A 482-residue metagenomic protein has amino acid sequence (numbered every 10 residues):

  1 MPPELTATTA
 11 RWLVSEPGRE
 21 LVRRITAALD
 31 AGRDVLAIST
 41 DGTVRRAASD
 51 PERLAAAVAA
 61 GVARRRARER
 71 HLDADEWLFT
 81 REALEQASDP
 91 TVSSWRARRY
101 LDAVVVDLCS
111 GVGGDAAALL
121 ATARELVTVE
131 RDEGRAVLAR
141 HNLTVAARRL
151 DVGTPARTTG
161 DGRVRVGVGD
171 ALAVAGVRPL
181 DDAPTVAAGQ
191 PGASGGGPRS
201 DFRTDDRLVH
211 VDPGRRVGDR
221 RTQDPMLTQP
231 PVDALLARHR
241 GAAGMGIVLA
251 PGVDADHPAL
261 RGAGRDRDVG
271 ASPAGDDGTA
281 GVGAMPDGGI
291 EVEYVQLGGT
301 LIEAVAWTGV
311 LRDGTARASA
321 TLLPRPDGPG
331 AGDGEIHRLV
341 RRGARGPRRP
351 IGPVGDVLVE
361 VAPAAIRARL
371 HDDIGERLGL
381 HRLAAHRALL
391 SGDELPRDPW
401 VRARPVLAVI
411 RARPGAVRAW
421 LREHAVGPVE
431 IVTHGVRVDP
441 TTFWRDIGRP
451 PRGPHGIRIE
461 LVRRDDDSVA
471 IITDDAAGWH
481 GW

Functional and structural regions predicted by a protein language model:
M1-W482: SAM-dependent transferase fold signal centered on methyltransferase-like domains, encompassing both Class I
